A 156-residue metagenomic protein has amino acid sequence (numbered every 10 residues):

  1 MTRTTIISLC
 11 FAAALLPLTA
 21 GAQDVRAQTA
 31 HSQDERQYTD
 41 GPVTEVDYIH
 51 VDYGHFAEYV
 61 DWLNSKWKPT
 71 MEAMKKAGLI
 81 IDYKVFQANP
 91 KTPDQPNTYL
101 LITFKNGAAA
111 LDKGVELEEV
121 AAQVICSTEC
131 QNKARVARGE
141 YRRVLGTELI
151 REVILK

Functional and structural regions predicted by a protein language model:
M1-T5: Positively charged n-region of N-terminal signal peptides that target proteins for export
S8-A20: Bacterial N-terminal signal peptides
V25-Y38, A73-I81, I102-R151: An amphipathic, aromatic/His-enriched active-site/gating alpha helix that lines ligand/cofactor pockets
R36-V43, K91-D94: Short, flexible turn/loop "capping" segments at secondary-structure junctions
T39-G54: Acidic/histidine-rich, surface-exposed loop or edge segments in extracytoplasmic proteins
H55-D82: Short amphipathic alpha-helical segments
V60, P96, L111-V115: Short, solvent-exposed loop/turn and secondary-structure capping segments
N89-I102: Charged, often glycine-rich, active-site loop that binds/positions anionic groups
